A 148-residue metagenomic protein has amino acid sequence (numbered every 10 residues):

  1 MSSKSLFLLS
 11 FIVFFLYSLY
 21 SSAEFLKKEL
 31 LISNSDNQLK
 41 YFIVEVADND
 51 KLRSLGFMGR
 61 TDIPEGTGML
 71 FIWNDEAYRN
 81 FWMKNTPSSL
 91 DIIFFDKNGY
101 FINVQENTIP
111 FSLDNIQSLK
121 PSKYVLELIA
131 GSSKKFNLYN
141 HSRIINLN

Functional and structural regions predicted by a protein language model:
M1-L8: Bacterial N-terminal signal peptides that target proteins for export
L9-S10, K51: Low-complexity, intrinsically disordered regions enriched in charged/polar residues
S10-F11, Y20-S21: Cleavable N-terminal signal peptides
L16-S18: N-terminal signal peptide c-region/cleavage motif recognized by signal peptidases
S22-N148: Compact, glycine-rich, soluble single-domain proteins
